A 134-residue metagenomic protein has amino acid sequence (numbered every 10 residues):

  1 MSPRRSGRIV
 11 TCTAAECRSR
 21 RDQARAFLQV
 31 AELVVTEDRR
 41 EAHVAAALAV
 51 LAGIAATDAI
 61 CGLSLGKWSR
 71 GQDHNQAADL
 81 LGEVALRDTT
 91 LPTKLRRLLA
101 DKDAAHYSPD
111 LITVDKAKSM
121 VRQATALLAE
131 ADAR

Functional and structural regions predicted by a protein language model:
M1-R134: Terminal alpha-helical segments
